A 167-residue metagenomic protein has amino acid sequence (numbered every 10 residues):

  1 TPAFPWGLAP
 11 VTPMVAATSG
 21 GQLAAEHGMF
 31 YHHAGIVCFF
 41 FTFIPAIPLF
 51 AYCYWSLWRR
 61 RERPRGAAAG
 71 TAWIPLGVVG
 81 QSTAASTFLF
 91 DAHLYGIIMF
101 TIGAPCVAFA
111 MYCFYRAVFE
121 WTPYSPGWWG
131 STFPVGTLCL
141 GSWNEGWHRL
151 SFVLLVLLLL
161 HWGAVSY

Functional and structural regions predicted by a protein language model:
T1, T18-F30, P45-E62, A84-F88: Internal transmembrane alpha-helix with an interfacial aromatic "cap," most often the third helix
T1-G21, G35, F39, R59-A84 (+2 more regions): Juxtamembrane helix-loop boundaries in multi-pass membrane proteins
G21, Y52-W55, T87, F109-Y112 (+2 more regions): Residue-level signal for alpha-helical transmembrane segments in multi-pass membrane proteins
M29-H33, F90-G96, R149: Membrane-helix interface and helix-disruption motif detector
H33-A46, L94-A104: Structural signature of hydrophobic alpha-helical transmembrane segments
A84-T87, A92-W121, W128, T137: Long, repeat-rich segments with strong aromatic
F100-P105, S151-S166: Small-residue-rich transmembrane alpha-helices that serve as helix-helix interface/gating elements in multipass
